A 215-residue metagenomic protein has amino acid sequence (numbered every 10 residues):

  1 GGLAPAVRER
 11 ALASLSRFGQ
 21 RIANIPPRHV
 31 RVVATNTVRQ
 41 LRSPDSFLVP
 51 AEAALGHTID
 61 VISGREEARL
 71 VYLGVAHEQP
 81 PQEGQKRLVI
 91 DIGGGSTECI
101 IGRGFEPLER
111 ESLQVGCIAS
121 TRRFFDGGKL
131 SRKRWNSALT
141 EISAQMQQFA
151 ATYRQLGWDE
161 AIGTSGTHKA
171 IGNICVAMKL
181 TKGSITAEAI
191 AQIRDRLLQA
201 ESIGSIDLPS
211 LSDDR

Functional and structural regions predicted by a protein language model:
G2-P27, N36-K86, I101-R215: Helical "lid/coupling" subdomains associated with nucleotide-phosphate turnover
V33: Conserved glycine-centered beta->alpha loop in an early N-terminal alpha/beta scaffold
L88-S96, I100: A generic, well-ordered mixed alpha/beta core segment in the N-terminal half of proteins
